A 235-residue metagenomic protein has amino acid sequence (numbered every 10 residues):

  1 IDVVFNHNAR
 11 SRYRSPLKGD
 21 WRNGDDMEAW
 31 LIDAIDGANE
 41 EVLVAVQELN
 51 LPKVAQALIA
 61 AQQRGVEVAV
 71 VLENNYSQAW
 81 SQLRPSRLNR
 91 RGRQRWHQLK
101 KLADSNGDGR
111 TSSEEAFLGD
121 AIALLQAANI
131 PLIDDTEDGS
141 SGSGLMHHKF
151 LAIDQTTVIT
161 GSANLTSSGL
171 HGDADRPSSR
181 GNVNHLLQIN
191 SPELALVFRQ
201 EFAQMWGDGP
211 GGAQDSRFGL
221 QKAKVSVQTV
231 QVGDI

Functional and structural regions predicted by a protein language model:
I1-A38, E48-I235: HKD-type phospholipase D/PLD-like phosphodiesterase module
